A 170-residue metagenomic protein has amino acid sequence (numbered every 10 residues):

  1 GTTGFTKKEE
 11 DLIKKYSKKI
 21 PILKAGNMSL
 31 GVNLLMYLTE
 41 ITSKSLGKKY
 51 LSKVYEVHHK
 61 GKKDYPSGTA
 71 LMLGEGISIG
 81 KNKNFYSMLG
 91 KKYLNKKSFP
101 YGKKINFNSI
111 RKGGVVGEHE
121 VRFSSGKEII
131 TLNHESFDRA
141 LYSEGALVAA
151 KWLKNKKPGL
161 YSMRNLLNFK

Functional and structural regions predicted by a protein language model:
G1-L23, L30-T42: Rossmann-fold NAD(P)-binding glycine/threonine-rich loop
K15-A25, S125-L132: Glycine/charged-rich beta-loop-alpha catalytic/anionic-binding loops adjacent to active sites
K24-V32, H59-P66: Short, surface-exposed loop/turn motifs that are enriched in glycine and acidic residues and include a nearby proline
K48-K170: C-terminal substrate-binding/catalytic lobe of Rossmann-fold NAD(P)-dependent oxidoreductases
